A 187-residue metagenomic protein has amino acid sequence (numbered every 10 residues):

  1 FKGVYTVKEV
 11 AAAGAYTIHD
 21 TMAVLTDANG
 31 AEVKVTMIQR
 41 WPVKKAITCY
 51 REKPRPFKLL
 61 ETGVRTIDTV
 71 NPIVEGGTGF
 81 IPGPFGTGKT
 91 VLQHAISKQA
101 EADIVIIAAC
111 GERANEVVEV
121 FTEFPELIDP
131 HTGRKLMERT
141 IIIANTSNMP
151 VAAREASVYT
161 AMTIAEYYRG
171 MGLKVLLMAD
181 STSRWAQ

Functional and structural regions predicted by a protein language model:
F1-V7, I18-G83, T90-A95, P130-M149 (+1 more regions): P-loop NTPase nucleotide-binding/switch module
V7-A13: A structural micro-motif recognizing beta-strand termini and the immediately following turn/loop segments
V70-P84, V91, A95-Q187: Switch/coupling sub-region of P-loop NTPases
